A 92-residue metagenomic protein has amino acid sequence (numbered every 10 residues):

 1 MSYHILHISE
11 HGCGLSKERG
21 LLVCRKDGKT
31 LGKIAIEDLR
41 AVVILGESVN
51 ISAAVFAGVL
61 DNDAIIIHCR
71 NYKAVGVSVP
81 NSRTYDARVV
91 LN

Functional and structural regions predicted by a protein language model:
M1-N92: N-terminal intrinsically disordered, cationic/polar leader segments that include organellar targeting peptides
